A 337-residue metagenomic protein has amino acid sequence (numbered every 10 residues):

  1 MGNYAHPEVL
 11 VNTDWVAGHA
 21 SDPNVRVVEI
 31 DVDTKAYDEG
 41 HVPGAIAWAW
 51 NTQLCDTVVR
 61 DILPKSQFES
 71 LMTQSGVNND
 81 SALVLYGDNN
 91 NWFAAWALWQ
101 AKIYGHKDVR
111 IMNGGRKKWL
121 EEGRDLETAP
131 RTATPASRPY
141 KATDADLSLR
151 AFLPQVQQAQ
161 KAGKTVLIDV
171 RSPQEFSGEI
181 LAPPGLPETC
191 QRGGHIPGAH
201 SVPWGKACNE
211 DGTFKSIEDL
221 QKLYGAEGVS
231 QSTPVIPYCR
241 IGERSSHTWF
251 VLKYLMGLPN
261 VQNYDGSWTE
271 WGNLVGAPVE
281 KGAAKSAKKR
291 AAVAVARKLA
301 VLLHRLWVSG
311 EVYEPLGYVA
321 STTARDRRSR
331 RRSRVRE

Functional and structural regions predicted by a protein language model:
G2-D80, Q155-Q231: Positively charged, proline/Ser/Thr-rich regional signature most characteristic of the Rhodanese/CDC25-like
N3-A5, I62-A162, E179-I180, G194 (+2 more regions): Thiolate-centered catalytic microenvironments shared by cysteine-dependent enzyme domains
D14, E218, K222, T233 (+7 more regions): A generic structural signal for well-ordered alpha-helical surface patches
D31, D88, D169-S172, R240 (+2 more regions): Short, well-ordered beta-to-alpha junction loops that form the rim of enzyme active sites and present histidine/acidic
L54-R60, W119-E122, R138, D211-G212 (+1 more regions): Short, charged, surface-exposed secondary-structure boundary motifs
G225, V229, R240, K253 (+3 more regions): Hydrophobic alpha-helix feature that most strongly marks membrane-spanning transmembrane helices and their immediate
P259-K285: Cysteine-dependent PTP/DSP-like catalytic domain, specifically the C-terminal lobe
A283-E337: A detector of single, family-specific signature residues that are central to catalytic or substrate-handling motifs
